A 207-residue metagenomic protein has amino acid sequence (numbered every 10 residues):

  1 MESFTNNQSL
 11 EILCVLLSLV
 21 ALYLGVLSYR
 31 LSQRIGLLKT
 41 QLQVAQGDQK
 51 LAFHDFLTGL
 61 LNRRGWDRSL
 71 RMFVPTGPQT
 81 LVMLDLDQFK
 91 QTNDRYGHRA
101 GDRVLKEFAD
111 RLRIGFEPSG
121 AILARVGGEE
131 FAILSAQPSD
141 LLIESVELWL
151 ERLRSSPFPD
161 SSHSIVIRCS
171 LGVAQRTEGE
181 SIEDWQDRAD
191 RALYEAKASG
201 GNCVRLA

Functional and structural regions predicted by a protein language model:
N6-F56, R64-F73: Signal-transducing coiled-coil linker helices
Q46-R68, L84-H98, K106: Conserved nucleotide-binding and Mg2+-coordinating catalytic segments in signaling enzymes
Q49-K50, N62-Q79, A109-P118: Short regulatory alpha-helical coupling segments that immediately precede and/or link into cyclic nucleotide signaling
F89, F108, V126, F131 (+1 more regions): Hydrophobic framework residues that shape the active-site pocket of cyclic nucleotide turnover catalytic cores
A109-D110, L141-P159, D190: Alpha-helical scaffold within the catalytic cores of cyclic-nucleotide enzymes
I114-S119, E151-S164, E195: Short catalytic/binding micro-motifs of nucleotide second-messenger systems
A121-R125: A short pre-motif secondary-structure segment
E147, S161, A174-L206: Catalytic-core segments of nucleotide cyclases and related cyclic-nucleotide turnover enzymes
